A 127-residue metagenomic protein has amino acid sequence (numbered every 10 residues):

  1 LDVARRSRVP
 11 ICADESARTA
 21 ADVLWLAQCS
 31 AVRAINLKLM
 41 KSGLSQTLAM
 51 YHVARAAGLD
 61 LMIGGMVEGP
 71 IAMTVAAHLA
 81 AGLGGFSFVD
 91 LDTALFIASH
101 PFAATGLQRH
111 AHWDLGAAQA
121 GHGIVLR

Functional and structural regions predicted by a protein language model:
L1-T74, A98-L107: Catalytic core of soluble alpha/beta enzymes
M66-R127: Flexible C-terminal active-site loop/helix
